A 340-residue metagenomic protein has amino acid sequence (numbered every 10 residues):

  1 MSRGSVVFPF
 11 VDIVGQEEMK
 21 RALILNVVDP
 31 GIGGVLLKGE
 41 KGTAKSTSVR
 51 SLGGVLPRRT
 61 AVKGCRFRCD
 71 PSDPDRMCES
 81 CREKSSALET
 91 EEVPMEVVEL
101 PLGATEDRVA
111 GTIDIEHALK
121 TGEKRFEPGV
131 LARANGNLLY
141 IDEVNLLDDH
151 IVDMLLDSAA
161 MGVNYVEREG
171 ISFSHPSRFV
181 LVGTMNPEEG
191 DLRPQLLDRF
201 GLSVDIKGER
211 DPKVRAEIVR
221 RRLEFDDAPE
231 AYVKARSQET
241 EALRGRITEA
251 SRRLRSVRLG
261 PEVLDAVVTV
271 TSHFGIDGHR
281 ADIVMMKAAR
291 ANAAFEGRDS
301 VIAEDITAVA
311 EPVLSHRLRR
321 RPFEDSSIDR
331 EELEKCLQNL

Functional and structural regions predicted by a protein language model:
S2-P212: Conserved ASCE/P-loop NTPase catalytic core
I24, R50-G53, V268, M286 (+1 more regions): Predominant activation on well-ordered alpha-helical scaffold segments within soluble catalytic domains
V28, I32-G33, G53-V62, D114-I115 (+9 more regions): Non-catalytic alpha-helical coupling and interface elements of nucleotide-dependent molecular machines and regulators
A44, A266-R280, K287, A291-L340: C-terminal engagement/docking regions of AAA+ P-loop ATPases
E106-G111, L192-S251: Conserved AAA+ ATPase core "coupling" helix
V144-L147, L259, V301: Alpha-helical hairpin
E230-M285: Conserved AAA+ ATPase small/helical "lid" subdomain
